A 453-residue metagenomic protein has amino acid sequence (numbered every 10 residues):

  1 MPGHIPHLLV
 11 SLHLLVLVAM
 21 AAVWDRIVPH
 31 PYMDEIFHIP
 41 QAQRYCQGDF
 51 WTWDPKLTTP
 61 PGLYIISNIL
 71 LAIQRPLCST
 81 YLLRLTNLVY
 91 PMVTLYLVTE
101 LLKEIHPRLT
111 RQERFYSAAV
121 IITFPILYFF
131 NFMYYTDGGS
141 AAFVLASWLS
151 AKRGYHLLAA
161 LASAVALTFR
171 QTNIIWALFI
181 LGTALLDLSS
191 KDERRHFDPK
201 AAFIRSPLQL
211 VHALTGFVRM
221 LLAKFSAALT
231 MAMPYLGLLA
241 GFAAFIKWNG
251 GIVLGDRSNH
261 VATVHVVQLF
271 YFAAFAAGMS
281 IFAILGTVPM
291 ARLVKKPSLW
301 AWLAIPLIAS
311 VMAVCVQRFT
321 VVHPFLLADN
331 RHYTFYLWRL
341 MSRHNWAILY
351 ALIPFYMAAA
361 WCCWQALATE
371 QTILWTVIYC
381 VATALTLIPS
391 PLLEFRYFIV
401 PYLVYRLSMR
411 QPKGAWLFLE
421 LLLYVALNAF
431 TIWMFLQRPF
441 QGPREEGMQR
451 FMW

Functional and structural regions predicted by a protein language model:
M1-W453: Long, hydrophobic alpha-helical transmembrane bundles and adjoining juxtamembrane helices/loops of multi-pass integral
